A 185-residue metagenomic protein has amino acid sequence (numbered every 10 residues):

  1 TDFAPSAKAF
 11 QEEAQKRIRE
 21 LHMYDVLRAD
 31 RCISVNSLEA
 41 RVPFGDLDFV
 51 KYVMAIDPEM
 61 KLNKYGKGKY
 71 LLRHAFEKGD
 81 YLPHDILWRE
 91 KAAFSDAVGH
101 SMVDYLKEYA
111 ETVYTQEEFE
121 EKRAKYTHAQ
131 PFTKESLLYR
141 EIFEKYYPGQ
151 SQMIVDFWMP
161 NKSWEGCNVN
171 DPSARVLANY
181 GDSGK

Functional and structural regions predicted by a protein language model:
T1-E13, E20-F132, S136-L137, E141 (+1 more regions): Mid-to-C-terminal catalytic subdomains of enzymes that bind/position adenosyl phosphate moieties or nucleic-acid
Y146, Q150, I154: Phosphate/ATP-binding catalytic cores across multiple sugar-kinase/actin-like superfamilies, primarily ASKHA
M153-K185: C-terminal non-catalytic accessory extensions
